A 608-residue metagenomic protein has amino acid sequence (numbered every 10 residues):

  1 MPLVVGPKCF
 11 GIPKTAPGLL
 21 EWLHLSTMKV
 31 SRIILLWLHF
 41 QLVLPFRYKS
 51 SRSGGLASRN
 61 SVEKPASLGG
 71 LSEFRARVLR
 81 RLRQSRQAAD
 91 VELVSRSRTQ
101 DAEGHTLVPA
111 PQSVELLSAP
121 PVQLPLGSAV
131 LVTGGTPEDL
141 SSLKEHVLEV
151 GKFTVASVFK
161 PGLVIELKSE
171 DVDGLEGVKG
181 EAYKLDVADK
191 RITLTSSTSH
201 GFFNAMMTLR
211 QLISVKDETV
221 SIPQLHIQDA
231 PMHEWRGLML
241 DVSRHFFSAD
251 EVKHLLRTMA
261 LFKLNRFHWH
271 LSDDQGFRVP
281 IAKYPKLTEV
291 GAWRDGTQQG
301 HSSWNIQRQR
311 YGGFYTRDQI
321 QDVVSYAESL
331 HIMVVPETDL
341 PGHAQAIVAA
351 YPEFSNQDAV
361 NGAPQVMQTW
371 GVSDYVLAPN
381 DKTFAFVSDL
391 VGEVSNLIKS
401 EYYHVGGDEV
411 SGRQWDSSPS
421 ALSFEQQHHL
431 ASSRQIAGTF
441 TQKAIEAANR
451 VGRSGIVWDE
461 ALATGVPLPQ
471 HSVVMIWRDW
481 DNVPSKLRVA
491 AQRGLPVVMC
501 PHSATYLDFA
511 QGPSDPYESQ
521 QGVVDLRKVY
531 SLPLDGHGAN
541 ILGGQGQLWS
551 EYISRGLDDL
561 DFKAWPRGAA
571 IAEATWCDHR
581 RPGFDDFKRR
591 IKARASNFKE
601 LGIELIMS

Functional and structural regions predicted by a protein language model:
M1-L3, C9-L36: Classical eukaryotic N-terminal signal peptides for Sec-dependent ER targeting/secretion, especially the positively
W37-G55, R59-R236, N449, G455-T464 (+2 more regions): Acidic, contiguous N-terminal accessory segments
E176-Y402, S418, A447, Q545-Y552: Feature activates predominantly on carbohydrate-active enzymes
S248, F277-V279, H343-A346, R413-W415 (+3 more regions): Extracytoplasmic/secreted cell-surface and envelope-processing proteins
Y284-K286, A349-S355, P419-H428, P513-Y517 (+1 more regions): Short secondary-structure boundary/capping segments
S373-Q470, N482, L487: Active-site neighborhood of glycoside hydrolase catalytic domains
G455-L462, P467-S608: Flexible, acidic glycine-rich loops studded with aromatic residues
